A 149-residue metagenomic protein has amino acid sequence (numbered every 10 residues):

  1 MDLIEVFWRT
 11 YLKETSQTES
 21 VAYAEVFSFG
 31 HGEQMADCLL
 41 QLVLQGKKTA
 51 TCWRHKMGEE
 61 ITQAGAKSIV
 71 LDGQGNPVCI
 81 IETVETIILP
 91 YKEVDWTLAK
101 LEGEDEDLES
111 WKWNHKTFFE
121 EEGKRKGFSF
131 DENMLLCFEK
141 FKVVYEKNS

Functional and structural regions predicted by a protein language model:
M1-I80, T86-S149: Mixed-charge, low-complexity intrinsically disordered regions
